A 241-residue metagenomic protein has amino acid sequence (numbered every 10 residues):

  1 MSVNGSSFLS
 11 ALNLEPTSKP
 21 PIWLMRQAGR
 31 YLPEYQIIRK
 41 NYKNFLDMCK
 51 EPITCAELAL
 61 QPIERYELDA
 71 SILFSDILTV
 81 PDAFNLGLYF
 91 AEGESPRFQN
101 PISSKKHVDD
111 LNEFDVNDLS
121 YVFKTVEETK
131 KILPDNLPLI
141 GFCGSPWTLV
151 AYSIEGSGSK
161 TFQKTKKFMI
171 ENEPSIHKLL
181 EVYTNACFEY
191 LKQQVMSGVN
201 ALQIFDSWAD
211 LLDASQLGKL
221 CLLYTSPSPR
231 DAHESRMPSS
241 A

Functional and structural regions predicted by a protein language model:
M1-L86, F90: N-terminal basic, low-complexity leaders that serve as flexible interaction/assembly modules and, when applicable, as
S18-P20, E67-A70, P134-L139, G198-N200: Short, well-ordered coil/turn segments that N-cap beta-strands
P21, I63, T129, C187 (+2 more regions): Conserved, mostly hydrophobic/aromatic
C55-P62, Y183-L191: Short, acidic/polar
I77-L88, F142-K167, Q193-L220: Active-site-proximal loop/short-helix segments that contain or immediately flank catalytic acid/base residue(s)
Y89-Y190: Active-site-proximal, glycine-rich beta->alpha crossover segments in alpha/beta enzymes that shape flexible
Y224-D231: Conserved small/polar residues in nucleotide/adenosyl-binding loops
R236-A241: Hydrophobic alpha-helical segments, chiefly the membrane-spanning helices and signal/signal-anchor peptides
